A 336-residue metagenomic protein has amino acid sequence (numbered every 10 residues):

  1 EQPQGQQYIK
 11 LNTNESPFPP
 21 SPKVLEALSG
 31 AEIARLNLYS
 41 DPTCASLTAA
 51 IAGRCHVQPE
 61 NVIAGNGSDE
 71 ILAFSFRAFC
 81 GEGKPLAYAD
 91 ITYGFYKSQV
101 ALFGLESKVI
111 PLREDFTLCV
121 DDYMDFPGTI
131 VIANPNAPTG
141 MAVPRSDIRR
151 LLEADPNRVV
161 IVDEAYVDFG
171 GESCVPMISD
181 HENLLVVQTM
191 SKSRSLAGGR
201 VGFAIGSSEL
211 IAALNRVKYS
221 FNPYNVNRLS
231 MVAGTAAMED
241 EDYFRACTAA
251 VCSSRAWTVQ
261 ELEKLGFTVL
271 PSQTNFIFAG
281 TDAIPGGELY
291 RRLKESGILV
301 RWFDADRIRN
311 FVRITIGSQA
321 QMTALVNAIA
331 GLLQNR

Functional and structural regions predicted by a protein language model:
E1-L38, G53, D125-F126: N-terminal "arm"/small-domain region of PLP-dependent enzymes with the aminotransferase-like
S21, N183-E263, F267-L270: PLP-dependent aminotransferase class I/II
A45-P85, F103, A283: Phosphate-binding glycine-rich loop
A78-A133: PLP-dependent aminotransferase-like
L112-D168: Active-site phosphate-binding strand-loop segment of PLP-dependent enzymes
V251-C252, K264-S296, V312: Conserved PLP-binding catalytic core of the aspartate aminotransferase-like
R292-S296, R301, A305-R336: PLP-dependent enzyme catalytic core of the Aspartate aminotransferase-like
